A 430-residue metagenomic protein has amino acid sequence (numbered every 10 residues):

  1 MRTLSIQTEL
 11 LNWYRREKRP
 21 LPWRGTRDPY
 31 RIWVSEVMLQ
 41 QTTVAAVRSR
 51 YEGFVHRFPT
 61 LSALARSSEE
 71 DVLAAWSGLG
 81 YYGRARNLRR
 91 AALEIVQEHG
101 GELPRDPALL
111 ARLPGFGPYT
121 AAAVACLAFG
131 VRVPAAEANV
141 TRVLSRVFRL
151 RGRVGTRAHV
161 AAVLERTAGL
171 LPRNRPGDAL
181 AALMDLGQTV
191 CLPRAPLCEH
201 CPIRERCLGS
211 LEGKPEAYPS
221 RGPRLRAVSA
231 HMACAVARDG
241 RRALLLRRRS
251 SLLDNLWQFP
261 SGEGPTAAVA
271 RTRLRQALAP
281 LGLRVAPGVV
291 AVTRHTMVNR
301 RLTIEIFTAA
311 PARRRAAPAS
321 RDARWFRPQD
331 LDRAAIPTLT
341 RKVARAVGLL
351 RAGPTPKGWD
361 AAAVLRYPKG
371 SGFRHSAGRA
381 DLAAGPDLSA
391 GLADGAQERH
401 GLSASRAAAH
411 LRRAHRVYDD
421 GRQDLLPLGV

Functional and structural regions predicted by a protein language model:
M1-G25, Q188-K369, R374, R406 (+1 more regions): Intrinsically disordered, low-complexity, charged terminal extensions of DNA damage-control enzymes
R2-E212, E216, S229, L283-R284: Catalytic cores of DNA base-excision repair glycosylases
K357, G378, A384, A390-G395 (+2 more regions): Exposed, low-complexity/repetitive linear segments and helix-based recognition motifs, biased toward charged/polar
